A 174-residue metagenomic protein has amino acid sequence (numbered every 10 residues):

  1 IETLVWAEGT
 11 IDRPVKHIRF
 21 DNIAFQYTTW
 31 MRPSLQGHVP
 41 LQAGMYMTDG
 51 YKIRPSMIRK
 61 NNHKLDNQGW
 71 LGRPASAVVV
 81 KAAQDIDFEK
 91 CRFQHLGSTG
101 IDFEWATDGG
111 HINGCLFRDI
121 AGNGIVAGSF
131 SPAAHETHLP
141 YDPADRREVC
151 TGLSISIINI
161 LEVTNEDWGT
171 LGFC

Functional and structural regions predicted by a protein language model:
I1-A82, D87, A133-R146: Extracellular polysaccharide-degrading/modifying enzymes targeting complex plant/algal/animal polysaccharides
I18, I23, C91, C115 (+5 more regions): Consensus "Asn ladder" position of solenoid repeat domains
T29-L35, A75, G97-F103, A121-A127 (+2 more regions): Short glycine/acidic-rich loop motifs that flank beta-strands on beta-rich extracellular proteins
D108-G110, I120-A121, P132-H135: Flexible loop/turn segments at secondary-structure boundaries
T137-G152, E162-C174: Short, intrinsically disordered, charge-balanced linker/junction segments flanking boundaries in proteins
